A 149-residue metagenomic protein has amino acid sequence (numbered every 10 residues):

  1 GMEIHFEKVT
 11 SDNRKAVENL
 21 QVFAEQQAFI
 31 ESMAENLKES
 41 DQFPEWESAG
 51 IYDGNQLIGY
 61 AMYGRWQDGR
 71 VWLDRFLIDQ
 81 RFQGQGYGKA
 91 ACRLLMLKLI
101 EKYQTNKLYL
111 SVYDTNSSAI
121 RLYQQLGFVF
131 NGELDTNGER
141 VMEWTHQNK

Functional and structural regions predicted by a protein language model:
G1-E7, T145-K149: Short, Lys/Arg-enriched, disordered terminal segments
E3-D74, D79-R81, C92, L97-K98 (+2 more regions): Acetyl-CoA-dependent GNAT
G69, N106-I120, Q125-K149: C-terminal "cap" of GNAT-fold acetyltransferases
D79-R93, Y113-R121, Q125: Conserved glycine-rich acetyl-CoA-binding loop
Q85, K102-N106: Short coil/turn segments at alpha/beta junctions that flank glycine-rich nucleotide-binding fingerprints
